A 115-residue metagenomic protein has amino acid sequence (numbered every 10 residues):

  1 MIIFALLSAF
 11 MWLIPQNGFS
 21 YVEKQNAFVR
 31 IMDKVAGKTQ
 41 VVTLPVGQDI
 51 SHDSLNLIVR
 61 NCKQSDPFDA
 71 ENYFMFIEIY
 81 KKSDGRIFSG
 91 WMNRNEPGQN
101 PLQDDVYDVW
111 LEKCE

Functional and structural regions predicted by a protein language model:
I2-I3, Q16-E115: N- and C-terminal low-complexity/disordered segments
F4-L13: Bacterial N-terminal signal peptides
